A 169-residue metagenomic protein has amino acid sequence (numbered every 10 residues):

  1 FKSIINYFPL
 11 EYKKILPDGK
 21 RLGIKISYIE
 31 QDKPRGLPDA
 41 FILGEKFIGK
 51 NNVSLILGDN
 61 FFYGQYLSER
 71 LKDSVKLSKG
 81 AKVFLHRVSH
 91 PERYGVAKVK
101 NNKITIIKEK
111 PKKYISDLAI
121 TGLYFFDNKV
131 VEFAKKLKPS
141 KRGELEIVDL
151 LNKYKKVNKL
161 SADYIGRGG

Functional and structural regions predicted by a protein language model:
F1-L57, F62-E69: Conserved N-terminal catalytic core of the sugar/cofactor nucleotidyltransferase
Y7, V99, F125-F126: A conserved hydrophobic position in a structured secondary element of the catalytic/binding core that shapes
P17-G23, K98-V99, K153-K155: Short, conserved catalytic or adaptor-binding loops enriched in Gly and charged residues
G23-K25, G49-N52, L77-A81, R93-Y94 (+1 more regions): Short coil/turn connectors at secondary-structure junctions
S54, S68, K72-V75, K103-G169: Catalytic-core segments of class I nucleotidyltransferases/pyrophosphorylases that form NMP-activated intermediates
L57-G58, F84, F126-D127: A secondary-structure boundary/capping signal
G64-E92: Conserved donor-nucleotide/metal-binding helix-loop-beta segment in metal-dependent transferases, i.e., the alpha-helix
S89-R93, K98-N102, K110: Ligand/cofactor pocket segment of small-molecule handling proteins
